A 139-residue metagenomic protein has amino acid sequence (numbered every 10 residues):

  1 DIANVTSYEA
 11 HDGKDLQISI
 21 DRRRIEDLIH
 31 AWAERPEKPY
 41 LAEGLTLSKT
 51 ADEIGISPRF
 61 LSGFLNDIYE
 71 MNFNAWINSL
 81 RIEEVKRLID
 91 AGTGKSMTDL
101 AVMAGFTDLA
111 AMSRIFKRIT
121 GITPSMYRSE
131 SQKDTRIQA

Functional and structural regions predicted by a protein language model:
D1-K95, D99, I115-R118, M126 (+1 more regions): Membrane-proximal linker segments that couple transmembrane helices to downstream signaling/catalytic modules
G55, G105-F106: Central "turn" residue of the DNA-binding helix-turn-helix
P58, D108-A110: The DNA-contacting recognition helix of HTH DNA-binding domains and analogous helical DNA-recognition elements
V102: Cysteine protease catalytic core and zymogen-processing segment of caspase-like enzymes
